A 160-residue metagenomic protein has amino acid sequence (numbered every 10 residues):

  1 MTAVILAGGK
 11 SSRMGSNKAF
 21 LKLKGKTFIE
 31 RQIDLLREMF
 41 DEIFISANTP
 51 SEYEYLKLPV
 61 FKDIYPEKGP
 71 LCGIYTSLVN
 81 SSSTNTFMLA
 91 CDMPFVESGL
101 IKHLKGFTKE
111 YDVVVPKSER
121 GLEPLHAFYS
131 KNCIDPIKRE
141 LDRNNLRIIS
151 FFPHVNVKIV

Functional and structural regions predicted by a protein language model:
M1-N132, P136-N145, P153-V160: Nucleotide and nucleotide-moiety/phosphate-recognizing core
